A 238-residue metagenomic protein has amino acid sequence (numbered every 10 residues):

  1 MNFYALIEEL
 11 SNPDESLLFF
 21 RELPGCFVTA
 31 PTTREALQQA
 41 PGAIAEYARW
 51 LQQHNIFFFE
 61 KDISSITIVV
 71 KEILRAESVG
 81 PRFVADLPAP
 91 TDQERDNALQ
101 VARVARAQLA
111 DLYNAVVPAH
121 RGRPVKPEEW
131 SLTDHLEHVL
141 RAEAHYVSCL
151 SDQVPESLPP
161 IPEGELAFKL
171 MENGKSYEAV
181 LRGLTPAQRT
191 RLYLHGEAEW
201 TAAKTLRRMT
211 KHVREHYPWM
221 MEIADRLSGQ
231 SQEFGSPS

Functional and structural regions predicted by a protein language model:
M1-N2, A45-R95: Short, charged, surface-exposed hinge/linker loops at domain edges that act as mobile lids or interdomain connectors
Y4-T33, L37-I56, E60, T67-V69 (+2 more regions): Short, contiguous alpha-helical
D14, F20, L74-A85, P186 (+1 more regions): Short alpha-helical hairpin
R82-L87, R95, S151-V154, T190-L194: Short amphipathic alpha-helical segments, especially helix-boundary/capping motifs
A85-R141, H145: Conserved small-residue-rich
P88-A115, P162-R191, K204-M209, R214: Acidic/histidine-rich alpha-helical segments that form the ligand environment of transition-metal centers
